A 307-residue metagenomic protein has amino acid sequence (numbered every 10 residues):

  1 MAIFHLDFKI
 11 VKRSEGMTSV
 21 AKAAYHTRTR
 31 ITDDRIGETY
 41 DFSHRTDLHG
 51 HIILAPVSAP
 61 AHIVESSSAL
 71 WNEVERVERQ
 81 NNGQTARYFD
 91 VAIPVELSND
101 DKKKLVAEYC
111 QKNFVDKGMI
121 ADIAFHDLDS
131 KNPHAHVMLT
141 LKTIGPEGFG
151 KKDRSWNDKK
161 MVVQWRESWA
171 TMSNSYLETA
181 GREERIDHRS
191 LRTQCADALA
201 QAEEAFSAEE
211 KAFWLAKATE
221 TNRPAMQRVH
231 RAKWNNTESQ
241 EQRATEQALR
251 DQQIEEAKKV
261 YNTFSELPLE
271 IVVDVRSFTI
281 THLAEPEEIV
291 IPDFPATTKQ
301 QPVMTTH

Functional and structural regions predicted by a protein language model:
M1-H307: N-terminal nicking endonuclease/strand-transfer module with a His-rich metal-binding environment and a catalytic Tyr
